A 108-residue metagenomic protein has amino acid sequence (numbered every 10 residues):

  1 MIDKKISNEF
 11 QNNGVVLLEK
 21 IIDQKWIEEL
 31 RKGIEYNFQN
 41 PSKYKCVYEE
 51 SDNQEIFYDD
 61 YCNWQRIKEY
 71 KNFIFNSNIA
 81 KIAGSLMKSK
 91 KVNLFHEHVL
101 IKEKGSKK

Functional and structural regions predicted by a protein language model:
M1-N12, E19-K108: Non-heme Fe(II)-dependent double-stranded beta-helix
